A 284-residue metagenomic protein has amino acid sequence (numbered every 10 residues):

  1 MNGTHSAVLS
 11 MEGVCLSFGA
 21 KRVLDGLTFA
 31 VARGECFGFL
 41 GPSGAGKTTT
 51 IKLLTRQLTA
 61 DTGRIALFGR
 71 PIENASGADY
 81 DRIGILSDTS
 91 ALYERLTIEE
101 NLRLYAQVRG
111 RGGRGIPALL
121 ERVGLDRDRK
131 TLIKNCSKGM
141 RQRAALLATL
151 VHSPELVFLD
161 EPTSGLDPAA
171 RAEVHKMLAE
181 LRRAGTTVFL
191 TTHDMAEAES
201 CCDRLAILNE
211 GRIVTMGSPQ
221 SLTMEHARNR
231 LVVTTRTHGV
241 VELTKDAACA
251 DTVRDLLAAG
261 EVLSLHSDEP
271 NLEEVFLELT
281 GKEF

Functional and structural regions predicted by a protein language model:
G63-N74, A78-D79: Conserved ABC transporter NBD signature motif
R103, Q107, G113-R129: Conserved ABC ATPase "signature" region
V151-E155: A short, proline-enriched helix->beta-strand linker immediately N-terminal to the Walker B motif in ABC-type P-loop
V157-E161: Catalytic Walker B motif of ABC-type/P-loop ATPase nucleotide-binding domains
M216-G217: ABC ATPase "signature
S221-F284: Short, charged/small-residue-rich alpha-helical element at the C-terminal edge of ABC transporter nucleotide-binding
